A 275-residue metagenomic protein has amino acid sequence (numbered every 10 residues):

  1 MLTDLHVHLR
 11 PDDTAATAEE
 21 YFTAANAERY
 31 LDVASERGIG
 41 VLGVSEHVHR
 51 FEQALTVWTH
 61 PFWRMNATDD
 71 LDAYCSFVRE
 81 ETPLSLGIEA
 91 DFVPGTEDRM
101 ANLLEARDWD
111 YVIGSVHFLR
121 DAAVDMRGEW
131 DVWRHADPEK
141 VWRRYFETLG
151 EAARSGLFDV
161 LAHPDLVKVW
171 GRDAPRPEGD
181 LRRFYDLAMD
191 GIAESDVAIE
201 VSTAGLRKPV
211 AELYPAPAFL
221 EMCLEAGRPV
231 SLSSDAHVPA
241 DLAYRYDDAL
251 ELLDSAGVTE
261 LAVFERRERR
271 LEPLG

Functional and structural regions predicted by a protein language model:
M1-P94, K168-D180, V238-Y244, L250 (+1 more regions): An N-terminally biased module of ancient metal coordination in phosphate/nucleic-acid-related enzymes
M1-T14, D121, A174-G275: Charged catalytic cores and adjacent phosphate/nucleic-acid-binding surfaces used for phosphate/nucleic-acid chemistry
T3-V7, L42-V44, L84-I88, V112-G114 (+3 more regions): Hydrophobic faces of well-ordered beta-strands that scaffold small-molecule active sites in alpha/beta enzyme cores
L31, S35, E105, A153-R154 (+2 more regions): Non-catalytic positions within long, well-ordered alpha-helices that form the structural scaffold/packing of enzyme
I39, W109, L157-F158, R228 (+1 more regions): A structural motif
G43-Q53, L86-G87, D125-W133, T148-V160 (+3 more regions): Noncatalytic linker/hinge segments flanking ATPase motor cores
H47, H117, L166, A204 (+1 more regions): Flexible loop residues that form catalytic and substrate-binding hotspots at small-molecule/glycan-binding clefts
E52-T56, P61-E194: Extended substrate/RNA-proximal surfaces in nucleic-acid metabolism proteins
